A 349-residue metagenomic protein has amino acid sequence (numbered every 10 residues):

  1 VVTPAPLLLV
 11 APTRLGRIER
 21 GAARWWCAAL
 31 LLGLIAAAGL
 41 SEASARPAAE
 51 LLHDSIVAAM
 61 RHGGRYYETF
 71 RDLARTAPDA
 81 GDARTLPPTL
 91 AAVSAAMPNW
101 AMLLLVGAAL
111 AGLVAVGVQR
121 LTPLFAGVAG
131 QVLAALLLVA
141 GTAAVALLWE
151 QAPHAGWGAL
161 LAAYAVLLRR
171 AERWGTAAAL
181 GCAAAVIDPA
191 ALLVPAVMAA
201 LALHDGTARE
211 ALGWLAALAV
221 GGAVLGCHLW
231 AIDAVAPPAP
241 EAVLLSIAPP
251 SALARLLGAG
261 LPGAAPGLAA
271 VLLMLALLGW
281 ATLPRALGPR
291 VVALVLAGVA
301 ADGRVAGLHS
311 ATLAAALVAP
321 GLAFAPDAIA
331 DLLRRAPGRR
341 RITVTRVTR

Functional and structural regions predicted by a protein language model:
V2-L105, A319: TM-lumen/periplasm interface segments of multi-pass membrane proteins, especially the first transmembrane helix
L40-E42, T207-V292: Membrane-lumen/periplasm interface segments of specific transmembrane helices in polyprenyl phosphate-linked
A92, A96, W100-A126: Transmembrane-helix motifs of polytopic, lipid-linked glycan transferases
G117-A143: Transmembrane-helix signature of polytopic, membrane-embedded enzymes that assemble or transfer cell-envelope glycans
L133-L138, T282-A301: Transmembrane alpha-helix segments characteristic of polytopic inner-membrane glycan-assembly/cell-envelope
A146-A155: Short acidic/glycine- and proline-prone juxtamembrane loop motifs at membrane-interface regions of multi-pass membrane
A162-L168, W174-A202, A217-A219: Membrane-interface alpha helices of multi-pass inner-membrane proteins
A306-I329: Hydrophobic/aromatic-rich transmembrane helices and adjacent perimembrane loops
